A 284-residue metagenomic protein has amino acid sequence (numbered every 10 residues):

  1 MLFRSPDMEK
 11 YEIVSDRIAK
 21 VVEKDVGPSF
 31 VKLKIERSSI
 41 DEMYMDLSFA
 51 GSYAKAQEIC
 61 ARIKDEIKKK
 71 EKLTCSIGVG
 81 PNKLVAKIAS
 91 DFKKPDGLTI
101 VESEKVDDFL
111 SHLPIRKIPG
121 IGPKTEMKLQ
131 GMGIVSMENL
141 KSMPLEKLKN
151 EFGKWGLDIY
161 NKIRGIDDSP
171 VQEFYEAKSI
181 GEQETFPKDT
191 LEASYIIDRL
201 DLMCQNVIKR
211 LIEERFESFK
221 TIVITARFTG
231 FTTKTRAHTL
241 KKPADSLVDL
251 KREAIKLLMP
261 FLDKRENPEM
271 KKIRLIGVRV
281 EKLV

Functional and structural regions predicted by a protein language model:
M1, Q130-I273, L283: DNA-contacting surface of Y-family translesion DNA polymerases
M1-E151, G156-L157, G277-V284: Gly/Gly-Pro- and Ser/Thr-rich, intrinsically disordered tail segments characteristic of DNA damage-repair and tolerance
